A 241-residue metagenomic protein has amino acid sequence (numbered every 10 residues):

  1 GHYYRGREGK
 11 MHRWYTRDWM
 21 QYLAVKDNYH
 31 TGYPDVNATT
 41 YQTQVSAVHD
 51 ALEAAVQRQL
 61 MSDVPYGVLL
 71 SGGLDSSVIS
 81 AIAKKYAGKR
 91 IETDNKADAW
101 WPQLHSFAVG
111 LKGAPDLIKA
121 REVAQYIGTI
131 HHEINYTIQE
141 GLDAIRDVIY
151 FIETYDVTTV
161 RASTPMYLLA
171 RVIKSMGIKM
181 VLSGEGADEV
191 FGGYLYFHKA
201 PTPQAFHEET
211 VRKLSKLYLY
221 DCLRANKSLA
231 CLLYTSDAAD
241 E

Functional and structural regions predicted by a protein language model:
G1-T39: N-terminal segments that mediate ammonia production and transfer in glutamine-dependent amidotransferase systems
D27-S236: ATP-dependent adenylate-handling active sites, centered on carboxylate activation for C-N bond formation
D237-E241: A short, hydrophobic C-terminal helix/tail in secreted or cell-surface proteins
